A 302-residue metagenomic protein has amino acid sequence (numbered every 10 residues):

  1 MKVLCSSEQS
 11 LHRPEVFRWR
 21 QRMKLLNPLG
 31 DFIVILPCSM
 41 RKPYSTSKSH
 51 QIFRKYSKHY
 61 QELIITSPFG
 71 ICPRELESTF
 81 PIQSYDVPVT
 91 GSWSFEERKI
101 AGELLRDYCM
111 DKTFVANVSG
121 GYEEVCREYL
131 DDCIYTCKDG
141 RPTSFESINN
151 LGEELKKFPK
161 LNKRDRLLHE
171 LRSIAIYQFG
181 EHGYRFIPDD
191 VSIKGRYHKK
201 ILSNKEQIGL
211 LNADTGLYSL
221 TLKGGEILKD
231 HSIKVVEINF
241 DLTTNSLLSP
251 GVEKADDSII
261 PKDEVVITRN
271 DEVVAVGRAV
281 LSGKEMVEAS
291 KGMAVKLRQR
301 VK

Functional and structural regions predicted by a protein language model:
M1-R54: Active-site and ligand/interface coordination hotspots across diverse enzymes and nucleic-acid-associated assemblies
M40-S45, F69-C72, P88-E97, G121-E124: Short acidic, S/G/P-rich loop/turn micro-motifs used as interaction or catalytic elements
S49-H59, L130-D132: Short, solvent-exposed amphipathic alpha-helical segments in soluble enzyme and RNA/protein-processing domains
Q61-S84: Short connector loops at secondary-structure junctions
Q83-V115, F158-D189: Extended, charge-rich low-complexity interaction segments
R98-R166: Glycine/proline-rich loop-helix segments at beta-alpha junctions forming the active-site rim of enzyme cores
E153-I233: Anionic-ligand-binding alpha/beta catalytic cores of soluble enzymes and soluble regulatory domains that recognize
N204-K302: Beta-strand/loop-dominated core regions that host nucleotide or nucleotide-derived cofactor-binding catalytic loops
